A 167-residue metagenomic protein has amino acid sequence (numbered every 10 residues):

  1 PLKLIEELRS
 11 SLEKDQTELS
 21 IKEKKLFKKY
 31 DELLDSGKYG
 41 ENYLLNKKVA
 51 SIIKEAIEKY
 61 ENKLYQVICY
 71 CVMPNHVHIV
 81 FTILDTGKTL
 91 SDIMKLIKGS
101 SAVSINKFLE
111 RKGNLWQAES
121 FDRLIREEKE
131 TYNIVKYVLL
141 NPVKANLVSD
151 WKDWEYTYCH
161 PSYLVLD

Functional and structural regions predicted by a protein language model:
P1-D167: Short catalytic/metal-binding and nucleic-acid-binding patches
